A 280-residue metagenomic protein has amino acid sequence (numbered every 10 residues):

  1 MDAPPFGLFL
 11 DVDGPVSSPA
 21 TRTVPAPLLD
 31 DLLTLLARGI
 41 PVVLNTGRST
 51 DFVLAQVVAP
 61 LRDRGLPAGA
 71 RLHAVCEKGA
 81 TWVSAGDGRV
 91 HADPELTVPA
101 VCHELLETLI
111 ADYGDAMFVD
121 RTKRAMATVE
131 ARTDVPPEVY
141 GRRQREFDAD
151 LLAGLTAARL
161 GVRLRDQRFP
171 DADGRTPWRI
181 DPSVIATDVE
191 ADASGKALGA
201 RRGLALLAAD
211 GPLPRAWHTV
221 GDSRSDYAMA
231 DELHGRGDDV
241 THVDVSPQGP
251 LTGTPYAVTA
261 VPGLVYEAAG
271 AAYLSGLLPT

Functional and structural regions predicted by a protein language model:
D2-G7, P25, E190, A197-T280: Mg2+-dependent phosphoryl-transfer enzymes with acidic/Ser/Thr/Gly-rich catalytic loops
F6-V12, L44: Short, hydrophobic/glycine-enriched beta-strand segments
A26, V98-L109, Y140-L164, A268-A272: Well-ordered, non-membrane alpha-helical segments in soluble/globular domains
P27-K123: Active-site phosphate-binding/coordination module
V53-V57, V129-T133, Y227-E232, T254: A short acidic (Asp/Glu
F118-H218, D231: Conserved acidic, metal-coordinating active-site core of Asp-based, Mg2+-dependent phosphoryl-transfer enzymes
